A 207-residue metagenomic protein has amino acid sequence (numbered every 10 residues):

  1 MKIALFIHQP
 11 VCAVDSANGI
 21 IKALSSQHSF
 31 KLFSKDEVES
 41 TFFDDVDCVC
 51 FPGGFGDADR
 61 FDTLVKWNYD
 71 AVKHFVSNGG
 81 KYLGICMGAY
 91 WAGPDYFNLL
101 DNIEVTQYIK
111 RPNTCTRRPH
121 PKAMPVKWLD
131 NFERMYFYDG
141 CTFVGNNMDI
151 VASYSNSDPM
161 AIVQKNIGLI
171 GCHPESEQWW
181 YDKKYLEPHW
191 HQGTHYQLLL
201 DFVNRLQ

Functional and structural regions predicted by a protein language model:
M1-V46: N-terminal beta1-alpha1 cap of cysteine-dependent amidohydrolase-like domains
P10-V11, F55-D57, A89-W91, E104 (+2 more regions): Short, solvent-exposed loop/turn segments at secondary-structure junctions
K31, L83, N98, V151 (+1 more regions): Hydrophobic/aromatic beta-strand patches that form the interior of the parallel beta-sheet core in alpha/beta enzyme
V46-D47, G79: Short, well-ordered alpha-helix to beta-strand connector turns
C48-G54, I167-G171: Structural motif
D57, F61-P125: A glycine-rich, often tryptophan-bearing local segment used as a flexible ligand/cofactor-contacting loop or short
K73, Y96, P174-Q207: Extracellular ligand-binding/catalytic regions of CAZymes and related secreted enzymes and adhesion modules
R117-W180: Catalytic beta-strand/loop cores that center a nucleophilic Ser/Cys/Thr and support acyl-enzyme chemistry
